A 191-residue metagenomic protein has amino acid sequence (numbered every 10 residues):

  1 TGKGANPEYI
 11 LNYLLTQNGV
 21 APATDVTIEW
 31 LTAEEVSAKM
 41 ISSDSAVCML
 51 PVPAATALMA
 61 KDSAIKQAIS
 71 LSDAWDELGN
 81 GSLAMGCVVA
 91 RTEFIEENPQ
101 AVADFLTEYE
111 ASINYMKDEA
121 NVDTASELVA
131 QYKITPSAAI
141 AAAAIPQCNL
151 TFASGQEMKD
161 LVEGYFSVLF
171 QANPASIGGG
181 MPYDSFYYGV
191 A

Functional and structural regions predicted by a protein language model:
T1-N6, L14, N18, P22-A23 (+2 more regions): Short beta-strand->loop
K3-A5, L71-W75, K133: Short glycine-enriched loops at secondary-structure junctions
N6-P7, A54, A101, L161: Short phosphate-engaging motifs
L11: Surface-exposed loop and adjacent secondary-structure segments within mature catalytic domains
P22-V26, K133-A144, I177-Y183: Short, surface-exposed acidic
E29, E35-L128: Pocket-lining segment of extracytoplasmic ligand-binding domains
I95-A172: Secondary-structure end/capping motifs
E163-A191: Conserved C-terminal helix/tail region of periplasmic/extracytoplasmic solute-binding proteins
